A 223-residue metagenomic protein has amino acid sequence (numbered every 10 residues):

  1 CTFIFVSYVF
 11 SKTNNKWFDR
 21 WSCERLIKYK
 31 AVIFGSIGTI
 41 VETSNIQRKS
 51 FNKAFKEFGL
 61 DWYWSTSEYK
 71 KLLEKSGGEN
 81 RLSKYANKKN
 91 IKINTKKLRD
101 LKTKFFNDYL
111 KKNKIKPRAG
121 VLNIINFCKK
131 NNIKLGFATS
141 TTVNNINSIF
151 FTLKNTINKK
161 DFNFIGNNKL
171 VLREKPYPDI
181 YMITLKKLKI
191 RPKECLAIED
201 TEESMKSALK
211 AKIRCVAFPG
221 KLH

Functional and structural regions predicted by a protein language model:
Y8-K28, N126, T142-V143, S148-H223: Asp-based, Mg2+/Mn2+-dependent phosphohydrolase catalytic module
F10-W21, R25-A119, F127, N131: N-terminal helical cap/lid subdomain that shapes the substrate entry/recognition surface in HAD-like hydrolases
V41, R118, G136-S140, E174 (+1 more regions): Active-site-adjacent beta-strand anchor residues
G120-V121, T201: Amphipathic coiled-coil/heptad-repeat helices and related helical stalk/stem segments that mediate oligomerization
N132-I133, I213: A generic structural motif
I133-G136, K193-E194: Short active-site oxyanion
